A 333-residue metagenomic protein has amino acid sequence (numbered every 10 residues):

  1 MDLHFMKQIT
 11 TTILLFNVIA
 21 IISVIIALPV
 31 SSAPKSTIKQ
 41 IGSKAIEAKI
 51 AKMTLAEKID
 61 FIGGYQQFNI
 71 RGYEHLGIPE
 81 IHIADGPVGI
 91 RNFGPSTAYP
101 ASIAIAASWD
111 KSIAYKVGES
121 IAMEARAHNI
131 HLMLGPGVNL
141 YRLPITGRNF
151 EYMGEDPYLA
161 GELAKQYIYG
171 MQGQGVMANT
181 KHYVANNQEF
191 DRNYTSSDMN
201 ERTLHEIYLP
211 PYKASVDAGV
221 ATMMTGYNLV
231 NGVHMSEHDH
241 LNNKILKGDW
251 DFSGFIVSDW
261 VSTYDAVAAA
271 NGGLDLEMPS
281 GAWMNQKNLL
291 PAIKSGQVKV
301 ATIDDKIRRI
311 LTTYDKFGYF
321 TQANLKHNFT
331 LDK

Functional and structural regions predicted by a protein language model:
D2, T11, S23, A51-K52 (+1 more regions): A general, composition-driven signal for non-globular sequence regions
H4-F16: Bacterial N-terminal signal peptides that target proteins for export
L14-I26: Bacterial N-terminal signal peptides
L28-K333: Glycoside hydrolase catalytic-domain context in secreted enzymes
